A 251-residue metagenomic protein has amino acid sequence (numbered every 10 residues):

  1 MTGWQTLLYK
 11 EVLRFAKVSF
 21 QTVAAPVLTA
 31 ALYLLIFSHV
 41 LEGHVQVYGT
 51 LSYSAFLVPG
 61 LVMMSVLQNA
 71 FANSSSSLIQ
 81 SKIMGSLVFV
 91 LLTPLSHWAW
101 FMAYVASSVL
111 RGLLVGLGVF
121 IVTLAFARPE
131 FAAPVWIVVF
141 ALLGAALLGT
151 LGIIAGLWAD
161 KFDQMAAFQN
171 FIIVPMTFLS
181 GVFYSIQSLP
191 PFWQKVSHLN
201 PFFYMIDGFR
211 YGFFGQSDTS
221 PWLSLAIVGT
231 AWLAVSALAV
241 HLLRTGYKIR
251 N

Functional and structural regions predicted by a protein language model:
M1-V135, V139-N251: Hydrophobic transmembrane alpha-helices and immediately adjacent juxtamembrane helices of multi-pass inner-membrane
